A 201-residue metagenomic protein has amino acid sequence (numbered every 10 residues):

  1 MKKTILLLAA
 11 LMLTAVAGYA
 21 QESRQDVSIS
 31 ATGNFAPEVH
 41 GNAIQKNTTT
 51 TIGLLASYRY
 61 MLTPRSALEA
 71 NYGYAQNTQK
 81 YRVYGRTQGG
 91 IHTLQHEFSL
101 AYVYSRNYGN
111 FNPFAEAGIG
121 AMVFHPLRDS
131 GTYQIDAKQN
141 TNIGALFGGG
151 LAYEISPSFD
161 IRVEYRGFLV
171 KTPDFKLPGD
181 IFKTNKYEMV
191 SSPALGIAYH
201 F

Functional and structural regions predicted by a protein language model:
M1-R24: Cleavable N-terminal export/targeting peptides
Q21-F35, V190: Transmembrane beta-strand segments of Gram-negative outer membrane beta-barrel proteins
E22, S57-G131, Y153, E188-F201: Gram-negative (and chloroplast) outer-membrane scaffold detector with strong preference for beta-barrel transmembrane
S28-N34, N71-G73, E116-G120, E164-R166: Transmembrane beta-strands of outer-membrane beta-barrel proteins
S30-P64: N-terminal targeting signals for Sec/Tat export/insertion, comprising classic cleavable signal peptides
V39-Q45, K80-T87, H125-Q134, P173-D180: Outer-membrane beta-barrel translocator domains and adjoining extracellular loop/strand segments of Gram-negative
I44-T50, T87-L94, Q134-T141, F182-M189: Replace "Gram-negative outer membrane beta-barrel proteins" with "bacterial and organellar outer membrane beta-barrel
N77-Y81, S156-F201: Predominantly the C-terminal beta-signal and adjacent terminal strand-loop region of outer-membrane beta-barrel
